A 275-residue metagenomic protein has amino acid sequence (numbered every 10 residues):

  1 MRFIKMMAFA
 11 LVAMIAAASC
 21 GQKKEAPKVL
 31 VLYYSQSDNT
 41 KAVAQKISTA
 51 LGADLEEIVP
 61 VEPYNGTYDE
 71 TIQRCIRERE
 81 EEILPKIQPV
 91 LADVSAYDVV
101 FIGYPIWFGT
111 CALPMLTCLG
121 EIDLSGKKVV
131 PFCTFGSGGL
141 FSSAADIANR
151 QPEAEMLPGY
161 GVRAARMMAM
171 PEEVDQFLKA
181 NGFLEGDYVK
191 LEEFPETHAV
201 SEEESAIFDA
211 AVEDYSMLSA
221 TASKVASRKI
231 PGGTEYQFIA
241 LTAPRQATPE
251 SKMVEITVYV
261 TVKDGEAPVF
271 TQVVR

Functional and structural regions predicted by a protein language model:
M1-A8: Bacterial N-terminal signal peptides that target proteins for export
I15-S19: C-terminal motif of bacterial Sec signal peptides marking the signal peptidase cleavage site
Q22-I102, G109, L116, G120 (+6 more regions): N-terminal beta1-alpha1-beta2 submodule of the flavodoxin-like/Rossmannoid cofactor-binding fold
V94, G120-G126, N149-Q151: Short, conserved loop/helix-junction motifs that constitute active-site signature segments in enzyme catalytic cores
V130-A169: Short, glycine-/small-residue-rich phosphate/pyrophosphate-handling segment
G159-P195: Glycine-rich phosphate/pyrophosphate-binding loop and the adjoining helix
A180-S216: N-terminal trafficking/processing presequences and adjacent post-cleavage segments of proteins routed to secretion
A222-E255: Exposed beta-strand-loop-beta-strand "reactive/processing" segments of non-cytosolic proteins
